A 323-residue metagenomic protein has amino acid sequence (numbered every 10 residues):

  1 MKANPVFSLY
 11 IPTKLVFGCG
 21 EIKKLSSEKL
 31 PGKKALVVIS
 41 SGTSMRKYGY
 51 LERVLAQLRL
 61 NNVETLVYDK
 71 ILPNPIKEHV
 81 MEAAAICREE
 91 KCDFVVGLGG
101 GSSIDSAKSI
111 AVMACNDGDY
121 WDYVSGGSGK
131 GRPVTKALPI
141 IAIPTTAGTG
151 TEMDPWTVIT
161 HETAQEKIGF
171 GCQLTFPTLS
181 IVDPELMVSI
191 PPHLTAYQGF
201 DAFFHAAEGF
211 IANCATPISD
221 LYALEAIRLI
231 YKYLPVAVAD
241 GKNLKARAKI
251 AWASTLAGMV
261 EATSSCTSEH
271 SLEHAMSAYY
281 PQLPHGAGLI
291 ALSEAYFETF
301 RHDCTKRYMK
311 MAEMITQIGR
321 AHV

Functional and structural regions predicted by a protein language model:
M1-F94: ATP/NTP phosphate-donor binding region
T13, C19-G20, I39-S41, I71 (+8 more regions): Fold-independent oxyanion-binding glycine-rich loops and adjacent beta-strand/coil segments at enzyme active sites
E78-E185: Glycine/threonine-rich beta-strand-loop-alpha-helix active-site module that forms ligand/phosphate-binding
G148, T255-G286: Glycine-rich phosphate/pyrophosphate-binding beta-alpha loops
W156-S264: Carboxylate- and glycine-rich phosphate/diphosphate-binding segment that chelates Mg2+/Mn2+
Y279-Q282, G286-R320: Gly/Pro-rich interdomain helix-loop hinge
